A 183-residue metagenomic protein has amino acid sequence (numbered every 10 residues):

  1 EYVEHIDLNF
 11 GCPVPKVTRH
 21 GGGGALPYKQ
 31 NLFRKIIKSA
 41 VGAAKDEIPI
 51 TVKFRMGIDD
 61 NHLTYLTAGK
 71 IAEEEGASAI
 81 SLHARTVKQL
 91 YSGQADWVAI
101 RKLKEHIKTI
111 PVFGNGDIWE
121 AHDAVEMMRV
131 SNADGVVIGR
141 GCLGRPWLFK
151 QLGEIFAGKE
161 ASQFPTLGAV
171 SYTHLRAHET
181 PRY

Functional and structural regions predicted by a protein language model:
V3-I6, F10, P15, H20 (+2 more regions): Alpha/beta enzyme core
G21-P27: Short glycine-enriched, charge-decorated loop/helix-capping segments at active-site entrances that position
F54-D59, P111-H122, R140-C142: Glycine-rich beta-to-alpha transition loops that act as phosphate-gripper elements at the mouths of alpha/beta enzyme
L63-A68, I118-D134: Catalytic cores of alpha/beta
A133-F149: Glycine-rich phosphate-binding active-site loops on the catalytic face of alpha/beta enzymes
R145-E160: C-terminal helical cap(s) of enzyme catalytic domains, especially alpha/beta-barrels
A169-S171: Acidic, proline/serine/threonine- and glycine-rich low-complexity intrinsically disordered segments
T173-T180: Conserved small/polar residues in nucleotide/adenosyl-binding loops
